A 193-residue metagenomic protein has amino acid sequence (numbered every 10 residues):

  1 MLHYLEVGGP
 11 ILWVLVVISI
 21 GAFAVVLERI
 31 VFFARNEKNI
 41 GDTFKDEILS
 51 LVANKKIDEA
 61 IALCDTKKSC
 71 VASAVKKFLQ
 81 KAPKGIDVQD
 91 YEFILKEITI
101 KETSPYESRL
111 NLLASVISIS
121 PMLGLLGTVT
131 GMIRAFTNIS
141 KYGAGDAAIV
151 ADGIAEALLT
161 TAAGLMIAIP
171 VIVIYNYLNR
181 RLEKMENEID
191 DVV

Functional and structural regions predicted by a protein language model:
M1-F44: Hydrophobic membrane-targeting segments
H3, I139-K141, A147-A151: Membrane-interfacial hairpin junctions
G8-I11, E102, Y106-S120, G153 (+1 more regions): Loop-to-transmembrane-helix entry motif
G9, F23, A60, V75 (+3 more regions): Residue-level signature of catalytic and energy-coupling elements of molecular machines, predominantly ATP/GTP-dependent
L12-V25, A114-P121, I167-V171: Alpha-helical transmembrane segments of integral membrane proteins
G21, V25-V31, G127-R134, I169 (+2 more regions): Transmembrane alpha-helix boundary/anchor motif
K38-L126, T130-A144, N176-V193: Predominantly long cytosolic amphipathic alpha-helical stalk/bundle segments
I149-V193: Channel- or pocket-lining gating/hinge segments that regulate access to a cavity or pore
